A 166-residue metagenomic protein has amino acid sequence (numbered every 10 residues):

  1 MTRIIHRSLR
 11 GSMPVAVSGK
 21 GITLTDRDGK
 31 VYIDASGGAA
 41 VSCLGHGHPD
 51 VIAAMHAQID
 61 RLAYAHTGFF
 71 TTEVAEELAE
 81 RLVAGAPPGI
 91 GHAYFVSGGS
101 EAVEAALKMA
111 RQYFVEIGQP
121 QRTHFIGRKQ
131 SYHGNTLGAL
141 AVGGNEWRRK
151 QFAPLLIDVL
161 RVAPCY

Functional and structural regions predicted by a protein language model:
M1-T23, G37, F70, A75: Active-site-adjacent loop/helix segments that line or gate small-molecule/cofactor pockets in enzymes
S12, K20-G21, V31, H92 (+1 more regions): A generic secondary-structure signal marking the coil-to-beta-strand transition
P14, I117, K150-A153: Short secondary-structure boundary/capping segments
G21, H46-P49, T67, A75 (+3 more regions): Short capping/connector residues at structural and topological boundaries
D26-R27: Short, acidic, Ser/Thr-enriched surface-loop or helix-capping motifs
V31-P120, I126: Glycine-rich loop-to-alpha-helix module at the N-terminal edge of alpha/beta enzyme cores
K129-Y166: PLP-dependent aminotransferase-class I/II
